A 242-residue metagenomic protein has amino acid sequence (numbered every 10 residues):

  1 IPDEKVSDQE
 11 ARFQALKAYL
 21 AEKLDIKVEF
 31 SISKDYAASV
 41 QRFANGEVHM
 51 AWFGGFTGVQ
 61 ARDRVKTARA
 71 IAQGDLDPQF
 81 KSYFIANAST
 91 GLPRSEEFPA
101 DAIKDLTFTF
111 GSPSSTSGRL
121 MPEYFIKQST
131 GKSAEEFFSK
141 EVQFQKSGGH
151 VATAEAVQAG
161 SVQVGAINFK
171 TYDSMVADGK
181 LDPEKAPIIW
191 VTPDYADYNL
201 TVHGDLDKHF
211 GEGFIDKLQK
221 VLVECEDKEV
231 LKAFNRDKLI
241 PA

Functional and structural regions predicted by a protein language model:
I1-F13: Extracytoplasmic "Venus flytrap"
I1-P2, G74-Y83, F138-S139, K180-L222 (+2 more regions): Periplasmic-binding protein-like
A15-L24, A102, S117-K146, S174-L181 (+1 more regions): Ligand-binding cleft/hinge of the Venus flytrap
F30-Q41, G54, S133-E155, D194-A196: Short helix-initiation/N-cap motifs at beta->coil->alpha
F43-A44, I103, V157-Q158: Hydrophobic residues within well-ordered alpha-helices
A44-A72, Q79-F80: N-terminal segment of the mature folded domain
W52-V65, E123-Q128, A156-P183: A ligand-binding cleft/hinge motif common to bilobed small-molecule-binding domains
G74-A134: A conserved helix-loop-strand patch within extracytoplasmic ligand-binding domains of the periplasmic binding
